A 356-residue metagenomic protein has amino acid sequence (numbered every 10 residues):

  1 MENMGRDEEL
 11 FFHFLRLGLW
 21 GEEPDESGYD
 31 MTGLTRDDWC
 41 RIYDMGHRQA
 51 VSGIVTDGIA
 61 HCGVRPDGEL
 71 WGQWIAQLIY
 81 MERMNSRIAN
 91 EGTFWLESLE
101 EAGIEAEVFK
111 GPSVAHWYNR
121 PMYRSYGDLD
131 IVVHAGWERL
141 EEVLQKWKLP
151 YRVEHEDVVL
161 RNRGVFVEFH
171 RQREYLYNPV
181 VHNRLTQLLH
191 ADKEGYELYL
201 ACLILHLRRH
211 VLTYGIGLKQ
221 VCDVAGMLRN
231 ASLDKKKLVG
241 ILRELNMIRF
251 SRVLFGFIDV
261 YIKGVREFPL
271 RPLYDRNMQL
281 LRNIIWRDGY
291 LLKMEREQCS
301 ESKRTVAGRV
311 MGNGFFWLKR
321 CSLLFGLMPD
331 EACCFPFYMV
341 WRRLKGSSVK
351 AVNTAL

Functional and structural regions predicted by a protein language model:
E2-G127, V132-L356: Conserved NTP-donor binding/palm subdomain of two-metal-ion nucleotidyltransferases/polymerases, i.e., the charged
